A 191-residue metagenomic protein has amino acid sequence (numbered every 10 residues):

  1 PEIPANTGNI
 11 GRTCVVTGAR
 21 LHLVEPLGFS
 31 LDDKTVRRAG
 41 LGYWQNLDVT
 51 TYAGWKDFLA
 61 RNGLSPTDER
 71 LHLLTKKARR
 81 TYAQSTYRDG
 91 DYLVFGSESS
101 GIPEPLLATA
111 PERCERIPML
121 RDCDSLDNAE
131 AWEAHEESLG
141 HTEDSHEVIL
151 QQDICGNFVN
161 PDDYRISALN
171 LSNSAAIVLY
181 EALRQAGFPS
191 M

Functional and structural regions predicted by a protein language model:
P1-M191: Post-transcriptional modification and biogenesis factors for structured RNAs of the translation apparatus
